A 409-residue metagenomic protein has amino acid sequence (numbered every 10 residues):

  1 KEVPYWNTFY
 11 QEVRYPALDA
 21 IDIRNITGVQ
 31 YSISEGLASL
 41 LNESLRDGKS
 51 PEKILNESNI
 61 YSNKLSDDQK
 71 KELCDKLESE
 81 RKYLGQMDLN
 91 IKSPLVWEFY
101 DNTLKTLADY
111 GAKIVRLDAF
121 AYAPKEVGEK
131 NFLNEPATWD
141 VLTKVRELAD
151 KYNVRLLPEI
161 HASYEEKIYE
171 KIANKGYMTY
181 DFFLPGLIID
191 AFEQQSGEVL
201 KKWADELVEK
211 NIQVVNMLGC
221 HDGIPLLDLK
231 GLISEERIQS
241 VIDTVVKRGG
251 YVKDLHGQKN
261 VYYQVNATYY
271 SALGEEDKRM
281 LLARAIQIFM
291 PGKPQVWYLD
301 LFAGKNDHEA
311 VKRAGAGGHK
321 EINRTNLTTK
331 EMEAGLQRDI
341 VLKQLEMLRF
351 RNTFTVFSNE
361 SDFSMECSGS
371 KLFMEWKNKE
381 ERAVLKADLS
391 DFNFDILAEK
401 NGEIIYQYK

Functional and structural regions predicted by a protein language model:
K1-K409: Active-site and adjacent substrate-binding regions of carbohydrate-active enzymes
